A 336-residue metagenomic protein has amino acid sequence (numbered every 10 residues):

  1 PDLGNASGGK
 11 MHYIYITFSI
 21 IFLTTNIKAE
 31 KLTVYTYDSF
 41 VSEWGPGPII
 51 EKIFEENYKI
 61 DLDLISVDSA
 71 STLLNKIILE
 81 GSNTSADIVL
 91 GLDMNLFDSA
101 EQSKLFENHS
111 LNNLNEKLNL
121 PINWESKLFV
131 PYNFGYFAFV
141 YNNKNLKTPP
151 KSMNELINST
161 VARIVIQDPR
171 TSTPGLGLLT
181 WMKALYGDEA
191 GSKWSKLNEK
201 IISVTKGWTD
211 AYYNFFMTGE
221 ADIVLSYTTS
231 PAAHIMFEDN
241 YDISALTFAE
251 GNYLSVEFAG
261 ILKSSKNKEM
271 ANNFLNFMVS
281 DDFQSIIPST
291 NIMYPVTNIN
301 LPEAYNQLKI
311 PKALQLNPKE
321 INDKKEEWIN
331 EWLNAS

Functional and structural regions predicted by a protein language model:
Y35-G47, D68-S71, S85-A221: Extracytoplasmic ligand-binding site segments that recognize negatively charged/polar headgroups
P48-L64: Short alpha-helix C-terminal cap/hinge motif
N95-S99, M217, A221-D242: A ligand-binding cleft/hinge motif common to bilobed small-molecule-binding domains
E107-N115, K127-P131, N154, I223 (+2 more regions): Short beta-strand->loop
L118-N119, G135, W194-N198, V204-K206 (+3 more regions): Periplasmic-binding protein-like
A138-N145, K183, S255-N267, I286-S289: A bilobed periplasmic-binding-protein/Venus flytrap-type ligand-binding module shared by bacterial periplasmic
L262-L316: Mature extracytoplasmic/periplasmic domains
E303-S336: Extracellular/periplasmic bilobal clamshell ligand-binding domains
